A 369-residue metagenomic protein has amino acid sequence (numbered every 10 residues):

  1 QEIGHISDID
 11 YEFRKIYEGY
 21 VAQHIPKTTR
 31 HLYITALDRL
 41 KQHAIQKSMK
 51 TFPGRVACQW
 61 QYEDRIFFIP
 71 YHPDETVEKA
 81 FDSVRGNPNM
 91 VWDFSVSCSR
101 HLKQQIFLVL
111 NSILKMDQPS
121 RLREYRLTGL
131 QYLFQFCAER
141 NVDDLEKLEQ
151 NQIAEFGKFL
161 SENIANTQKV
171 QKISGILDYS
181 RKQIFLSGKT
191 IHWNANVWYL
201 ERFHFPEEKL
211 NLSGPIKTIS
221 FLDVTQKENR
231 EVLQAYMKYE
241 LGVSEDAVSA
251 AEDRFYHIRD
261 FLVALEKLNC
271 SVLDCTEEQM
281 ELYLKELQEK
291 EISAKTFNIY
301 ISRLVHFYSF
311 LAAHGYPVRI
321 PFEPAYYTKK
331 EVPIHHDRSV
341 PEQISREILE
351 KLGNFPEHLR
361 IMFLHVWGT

Functional and structural regions predicted by a protein language model:
Q1-I320, K351, L364: Charge-rich, intrinsically disordered N-terminal extensions that act as flexible nucleic-acid engagement or regulatory
T276, R338-P341, F355: Generic alpha-helical segment signature
P324-T328: Catalytic cores of extracellular degradative/oxidative enzymes
K330-L349: DNA breakage-rejoining catalytic core of tyrosine-based enzymes
Q343-T369: Basic, Lys/Arg- and aromatic-enriched nucleic-acid-binding interface segment
